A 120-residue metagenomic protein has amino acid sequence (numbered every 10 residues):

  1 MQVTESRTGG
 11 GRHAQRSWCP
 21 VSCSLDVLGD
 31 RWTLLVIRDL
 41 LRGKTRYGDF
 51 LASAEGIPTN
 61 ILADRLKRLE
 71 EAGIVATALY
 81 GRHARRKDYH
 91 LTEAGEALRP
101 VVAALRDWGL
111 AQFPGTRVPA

Functional and structural regions predicted by a protein language model:
M1-L28: N-terminal leader segment of winged-helix/HTH proteins
W18-I61, R82, H90: N-terminal helix-turn-helix DNA-binding core of bacterial DNA-binding proteins
G29, G81-A104: Basic, amphipathic "hinge/linker" alpha-helix immediately C-terminal to the N-terminal HTH DNA-binding motif
R42, E71, D107-L110: Residues at helix-coil transition
K44, A54, L66, G95 (+1 more regions): Short amphipathic alpha-helical/adjacent loop interface patches that line ligand and macromolecule-binding sites
L62-E70: Basic amphipathic alpha-helical segments that dock to polyanions
R99-A120: Amphipathic alpha-helical dimerization/coiled-coil segments that flank or bridge DNA-binding/regulatory modules
